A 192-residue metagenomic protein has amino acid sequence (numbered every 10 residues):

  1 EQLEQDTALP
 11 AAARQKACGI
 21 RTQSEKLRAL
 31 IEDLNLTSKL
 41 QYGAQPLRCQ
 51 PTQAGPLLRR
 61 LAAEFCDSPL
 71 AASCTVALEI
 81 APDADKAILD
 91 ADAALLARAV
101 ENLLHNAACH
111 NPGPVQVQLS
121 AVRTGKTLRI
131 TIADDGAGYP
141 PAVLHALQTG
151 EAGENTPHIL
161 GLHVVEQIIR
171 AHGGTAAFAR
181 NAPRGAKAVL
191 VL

Functional and structural regions predicted by a protein language model:
E1-P10: Conserved C-terminal segment of the DHp
T22-L27: Short alpha-helical segment of the dimerization/phosphotransfer core of two-component systems
Y42-L47, K86-A91: Conserved micro-motifs of the catalytic ATP-binding
R48-A63: A conserved beta-strand-to-alpha-helix junction within the catalytic ATP-binding
N106-A108: Short helix-loop "hinge" at the ATP-lid/N-box region of the Bergerat-fold HATPase_c
D134: Acidic ATP/Mg2+-coordinating residue in the GHKL
